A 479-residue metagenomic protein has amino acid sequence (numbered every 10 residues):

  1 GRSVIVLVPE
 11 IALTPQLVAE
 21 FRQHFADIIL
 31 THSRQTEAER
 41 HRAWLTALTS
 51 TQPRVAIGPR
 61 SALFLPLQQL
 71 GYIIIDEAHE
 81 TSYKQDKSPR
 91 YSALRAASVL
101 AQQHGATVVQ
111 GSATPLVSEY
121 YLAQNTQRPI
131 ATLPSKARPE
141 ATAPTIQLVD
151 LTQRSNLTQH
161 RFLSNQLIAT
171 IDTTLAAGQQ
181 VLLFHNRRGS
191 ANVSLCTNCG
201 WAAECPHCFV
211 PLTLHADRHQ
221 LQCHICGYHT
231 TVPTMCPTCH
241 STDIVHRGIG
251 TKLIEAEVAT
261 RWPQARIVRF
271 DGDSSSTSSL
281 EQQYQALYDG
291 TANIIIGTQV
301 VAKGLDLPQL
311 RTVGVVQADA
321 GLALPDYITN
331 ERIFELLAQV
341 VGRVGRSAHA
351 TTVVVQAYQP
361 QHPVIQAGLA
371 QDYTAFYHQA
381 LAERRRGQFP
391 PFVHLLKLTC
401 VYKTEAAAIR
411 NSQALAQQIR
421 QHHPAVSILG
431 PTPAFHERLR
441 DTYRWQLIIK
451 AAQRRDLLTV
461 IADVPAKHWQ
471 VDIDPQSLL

Functional and structural regions predicted by a protein language model:
G1-I409, A416-Q417, Q446-I448, R455 (+2 more regions): Inter-lobe coupling/hinge segments of SF2-like helicase ATPases
R410, L458-I461: Short conserved micro-motifs at the rims of enzyme active sites and ligand-binding pockets
L415-Q453, V460-A462: C-terminal structured "cap/appendage" subdomains that terminate the fold
A425-L429, A466-L479: Conserved short beta-strand edge segments in small beta-sheet-based binding/regulatory domains
